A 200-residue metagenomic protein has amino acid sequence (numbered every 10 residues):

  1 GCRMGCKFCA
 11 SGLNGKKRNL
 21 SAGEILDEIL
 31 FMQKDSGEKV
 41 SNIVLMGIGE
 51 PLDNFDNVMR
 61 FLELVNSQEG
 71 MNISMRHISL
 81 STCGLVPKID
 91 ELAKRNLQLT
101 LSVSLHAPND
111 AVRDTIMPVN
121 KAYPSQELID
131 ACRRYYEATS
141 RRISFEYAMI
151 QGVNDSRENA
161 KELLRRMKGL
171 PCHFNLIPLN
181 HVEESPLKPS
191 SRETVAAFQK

Functional and structural regions predicted by a protein language model:
G1-G23: Canonical Radical SAM [4Fe-4S] cluster-binding loop centered on the CxxxCxxC motif and its immediate flanking residues
K7-A10, G23-L30, K34, E63: A broadly conserved amphipathic alpha-helix scaffold signal in soluble, globular proteins
F31-N42, G47-F198: Conserved AdoMet/S-adenosylmethionine-binding subsite of the radical SAM
